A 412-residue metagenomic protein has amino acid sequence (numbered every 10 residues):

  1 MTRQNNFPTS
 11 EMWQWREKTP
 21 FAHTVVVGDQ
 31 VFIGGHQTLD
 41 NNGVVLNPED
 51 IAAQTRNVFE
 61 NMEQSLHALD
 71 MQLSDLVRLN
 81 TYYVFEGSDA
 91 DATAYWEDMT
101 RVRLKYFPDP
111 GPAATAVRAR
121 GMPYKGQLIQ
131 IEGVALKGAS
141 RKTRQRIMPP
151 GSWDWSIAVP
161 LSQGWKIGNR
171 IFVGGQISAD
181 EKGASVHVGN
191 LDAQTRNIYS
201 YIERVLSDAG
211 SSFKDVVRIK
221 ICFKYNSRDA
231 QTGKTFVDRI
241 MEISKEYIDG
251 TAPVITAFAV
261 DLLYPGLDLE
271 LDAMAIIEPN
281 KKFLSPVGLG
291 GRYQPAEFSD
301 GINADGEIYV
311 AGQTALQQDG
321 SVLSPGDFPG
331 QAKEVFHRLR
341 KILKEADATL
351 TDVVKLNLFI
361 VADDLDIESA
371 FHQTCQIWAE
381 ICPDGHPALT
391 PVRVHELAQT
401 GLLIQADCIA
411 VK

Functional and structural regions predicted by a protein language model:
M1-E60, Q64-V77, Y83-V217, F223-H337 (+2 more regions): N-terminal presequence-like segments and the immediate start of the first folded domain
